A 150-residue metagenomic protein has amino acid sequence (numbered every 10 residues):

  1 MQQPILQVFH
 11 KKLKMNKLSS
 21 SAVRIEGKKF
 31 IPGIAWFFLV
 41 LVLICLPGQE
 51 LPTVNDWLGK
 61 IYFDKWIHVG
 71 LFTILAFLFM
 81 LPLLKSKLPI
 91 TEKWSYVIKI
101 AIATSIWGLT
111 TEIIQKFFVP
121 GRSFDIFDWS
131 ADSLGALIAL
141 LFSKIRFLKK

Functional and structural regions predicted by a protein language model:
Q2-G121, I126-W129, S133-K150: Bulky hydrophobic segments
